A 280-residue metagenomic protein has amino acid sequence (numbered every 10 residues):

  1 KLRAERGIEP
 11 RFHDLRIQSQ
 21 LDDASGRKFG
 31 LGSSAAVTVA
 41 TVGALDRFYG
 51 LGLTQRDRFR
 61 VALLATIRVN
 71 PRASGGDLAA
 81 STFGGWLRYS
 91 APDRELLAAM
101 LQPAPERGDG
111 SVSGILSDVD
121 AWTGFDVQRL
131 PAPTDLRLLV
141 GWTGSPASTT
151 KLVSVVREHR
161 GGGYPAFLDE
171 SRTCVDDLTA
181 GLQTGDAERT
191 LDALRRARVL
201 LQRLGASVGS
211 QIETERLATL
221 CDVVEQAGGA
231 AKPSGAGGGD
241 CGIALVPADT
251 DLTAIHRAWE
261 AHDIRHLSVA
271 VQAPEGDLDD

Functional and structural regions predicted by a protein language model:
K1-E9, Q18-G26, F48-L51, R60-R72 (+2 more regions): C-terminal nucleotide
D14-R16: Conserved phosphate-donor
F29-L51: DPxDG-like acidic metal-binding loop motif
G30-S33, S74, P233-A236: Active-site nucleophile and cofactor-binding loops and adjacent substrate-binding regions of central metabolic enzymes
Q55-R56: A sequence/structural signal of beta-propeller blade repeats
D240: Conserved glycine-rich beta-strand-loop-beta hairpin in the small C-terminal domain of fold type I
